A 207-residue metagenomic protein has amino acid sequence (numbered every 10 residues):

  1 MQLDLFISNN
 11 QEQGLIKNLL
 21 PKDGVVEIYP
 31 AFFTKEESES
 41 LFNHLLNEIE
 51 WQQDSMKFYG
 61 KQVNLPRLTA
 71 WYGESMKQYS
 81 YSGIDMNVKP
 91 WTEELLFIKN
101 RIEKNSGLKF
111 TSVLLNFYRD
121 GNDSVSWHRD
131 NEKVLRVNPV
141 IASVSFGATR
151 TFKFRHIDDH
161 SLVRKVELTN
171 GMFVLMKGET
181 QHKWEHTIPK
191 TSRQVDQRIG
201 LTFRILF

Functional and structural regions predicted by a protein language model:
M1-F207: Non-heme Fe(II) oxygenase metal-center motifs and adjacent flexible, charged/small-residue loops
